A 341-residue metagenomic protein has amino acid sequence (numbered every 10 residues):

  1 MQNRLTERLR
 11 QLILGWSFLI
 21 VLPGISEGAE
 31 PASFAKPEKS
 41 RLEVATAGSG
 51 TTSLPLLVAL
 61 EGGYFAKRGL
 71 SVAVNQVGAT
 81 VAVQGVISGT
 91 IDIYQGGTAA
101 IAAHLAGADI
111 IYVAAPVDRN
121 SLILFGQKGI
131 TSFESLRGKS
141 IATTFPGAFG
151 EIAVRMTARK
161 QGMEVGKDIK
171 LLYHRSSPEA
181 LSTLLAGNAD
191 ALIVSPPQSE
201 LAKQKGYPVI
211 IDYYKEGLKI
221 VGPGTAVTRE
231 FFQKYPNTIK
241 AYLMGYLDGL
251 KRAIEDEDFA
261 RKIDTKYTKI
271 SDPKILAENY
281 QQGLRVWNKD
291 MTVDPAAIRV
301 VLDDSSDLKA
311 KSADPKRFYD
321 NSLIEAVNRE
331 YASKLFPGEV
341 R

Functional and structural regions predicted by a protein language model:
M1-K39, F336-R341: Short, low-complexity disordered leader/linker segments with a strong preference for bacterial N-terminal type II
E30-S176, T183-A186, D190-P196, V209-Y213 (+1 more regions): Short, glycine-/small- and polar/acidic-enriched structural segments that line small-molecule recognition paths
T46, P116-G126, K205-Y235, I239 (+4 more regions): Periplasmic-binding protein-like
A99, P178-T268: Pocket-lining segment of extracytoplasmic ligand-binding domains
F149-K167, G245-A277, Y319, A326-V327 (+1 more regions): Ligand-binding clefts/hinges and TM-proximal coupling segments of bilobed small-molecule sensing domains
Q233-A313: Secondary-structure end/capping motifs
D303-R341: Conserved C-terminal helix/tail region of periplasmic/extracytoplasmic solute-binding proteins
